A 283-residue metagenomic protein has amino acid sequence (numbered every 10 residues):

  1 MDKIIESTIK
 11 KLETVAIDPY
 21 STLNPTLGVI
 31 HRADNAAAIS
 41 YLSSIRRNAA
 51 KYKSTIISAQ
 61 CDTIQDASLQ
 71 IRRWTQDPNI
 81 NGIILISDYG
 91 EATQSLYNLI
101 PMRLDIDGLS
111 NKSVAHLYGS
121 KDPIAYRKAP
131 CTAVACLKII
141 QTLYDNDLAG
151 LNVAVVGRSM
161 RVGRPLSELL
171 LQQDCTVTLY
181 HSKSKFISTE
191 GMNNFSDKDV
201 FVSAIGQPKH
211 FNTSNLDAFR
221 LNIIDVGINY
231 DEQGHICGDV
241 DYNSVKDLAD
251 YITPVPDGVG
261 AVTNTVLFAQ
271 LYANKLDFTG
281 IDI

Functional and structural regions predicted by a protein language model:
M1-Y89: N-terminal ligand-binding/catalytic initiation module
D2-K10, T14, N35, I39 (+7 more regions): Electropositive phosphate-/nucleotide-binding environments in soluble metabolic enzymes
D2-K10, V15-P19, G82-L148, K209-F211: Anion-binding alpha/beta catalytic cores of soluble intermediary-metabolism enzymes, centered on
G28, A59, T178, V202 (+2 more regions): Hydrophobic/aromatic beta-strand patches that form the interior of the parallel beta-sheet core in alpha/beta enzyme
D34-S44, K121-N222, H235: Glycine-rich phosphate/diphosphate-binding loop of Rossmann-like nucleotide-binding domains
D88, A204-Q207, G227-I228: Short glycine-/small-residue-rich Rossmann-like dinucleotide-binding loops
L96, V114, I224-F278: Rossmann-fold NAD(P)-binding glycine/threonine-rich loop
L104, A218-N222, L248-D250: A short helix->loop->beta-strand "cap" motif at the edges of active sites that frequently abuts
